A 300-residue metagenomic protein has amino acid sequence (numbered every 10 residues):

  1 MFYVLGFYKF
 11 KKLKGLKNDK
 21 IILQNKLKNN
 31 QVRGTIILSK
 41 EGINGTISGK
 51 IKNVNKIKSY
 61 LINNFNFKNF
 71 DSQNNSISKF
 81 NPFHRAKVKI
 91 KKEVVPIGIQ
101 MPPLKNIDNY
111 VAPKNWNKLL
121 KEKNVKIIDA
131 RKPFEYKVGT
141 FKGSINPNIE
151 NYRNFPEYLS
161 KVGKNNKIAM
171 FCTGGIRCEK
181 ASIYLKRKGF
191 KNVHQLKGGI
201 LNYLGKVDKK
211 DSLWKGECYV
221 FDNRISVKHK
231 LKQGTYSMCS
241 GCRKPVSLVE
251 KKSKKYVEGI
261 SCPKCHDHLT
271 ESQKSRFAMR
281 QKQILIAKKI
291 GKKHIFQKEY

Functional and structural regions predicted by a protein language model:
M1-D108, K132-K167, I176-Y300: Rhodanese-like catalytic fold shared by cysteine-dependent sulfurtransferases and DSP/PTP-type phosphatases
Q100-M101, E122-N124: Hydrophobic alpha-helical hairpins/lids featuring a short glycine-rich hinge
I107-V111, L120: A conserved helix-loop-strand patch within extracytoplasmic ligand-binding domains of the periplasmic binding
L119-K121, V162-G163: Short, flexible hinge/linker loops that cap or flank conserved catalytic cores
I127-D129: Structural scaffold elements adjacent to functional motifs in cytosolic proteins
T173: Aromatic-flanked redox-active Cys/Sec active sites in thiol-based oxidoreductases, especially the WC-centered
